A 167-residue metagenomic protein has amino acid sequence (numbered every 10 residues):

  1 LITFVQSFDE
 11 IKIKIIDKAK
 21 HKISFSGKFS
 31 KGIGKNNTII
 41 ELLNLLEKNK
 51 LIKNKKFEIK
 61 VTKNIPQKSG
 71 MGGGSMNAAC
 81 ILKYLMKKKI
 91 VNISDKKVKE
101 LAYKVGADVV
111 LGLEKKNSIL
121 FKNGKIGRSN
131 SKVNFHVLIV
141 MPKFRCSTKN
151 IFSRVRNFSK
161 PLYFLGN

Functional and structural regions predicted by a protein language model:
L1, S75, S153-V155: Short, glycine/charged-enriched secondary-structure capping and boundary segments
L1-S69, M86-K96, M141-F144: ATP-binding N-lobe of GHMP and related small-molecule kinases
T3-Q6, A19, K35, Y103-A107 (+3 more regions): Disordered, low-complexity tails and leader-like regions
E10, L51, A107-V110, K160: Generic structural signal for secondary-structure transition and capping sites
H21-I23, G112-E114, S118-N167: Conserved, helical-rich catalytic subdomain that frames metal- and/or nucleotide-binding sites in enzyme alpha/beta
L46-K48, V105, G127: Intrinsically disordered, low-complexity boundary segments flanking structured domains
K53-K125: Gly/Ser-rich oxyanion-binding loop with an adjacent helix/lid that shapes the negatively charged ligand pocket
